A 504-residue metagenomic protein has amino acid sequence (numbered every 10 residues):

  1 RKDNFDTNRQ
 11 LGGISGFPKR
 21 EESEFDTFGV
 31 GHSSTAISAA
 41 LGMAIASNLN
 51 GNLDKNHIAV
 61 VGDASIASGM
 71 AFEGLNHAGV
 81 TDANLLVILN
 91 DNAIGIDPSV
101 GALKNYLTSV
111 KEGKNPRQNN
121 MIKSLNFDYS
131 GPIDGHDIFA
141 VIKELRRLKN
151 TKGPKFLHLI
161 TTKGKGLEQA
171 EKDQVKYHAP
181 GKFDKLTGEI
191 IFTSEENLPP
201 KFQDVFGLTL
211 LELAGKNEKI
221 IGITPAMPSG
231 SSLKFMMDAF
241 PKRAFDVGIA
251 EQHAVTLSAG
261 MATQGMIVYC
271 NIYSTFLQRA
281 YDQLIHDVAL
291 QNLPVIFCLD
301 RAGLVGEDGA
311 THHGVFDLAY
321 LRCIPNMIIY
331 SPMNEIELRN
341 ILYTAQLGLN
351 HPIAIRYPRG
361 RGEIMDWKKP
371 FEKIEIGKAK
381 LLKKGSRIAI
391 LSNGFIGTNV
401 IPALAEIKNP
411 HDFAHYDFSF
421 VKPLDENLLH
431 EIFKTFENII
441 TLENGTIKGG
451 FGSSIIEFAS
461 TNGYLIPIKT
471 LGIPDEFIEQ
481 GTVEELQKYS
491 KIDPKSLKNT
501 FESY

Functional and structural regions predicted by a protein language model:
R1, L167-L277, Q283-N292, E375 (+2 more regions): Non-catalytic terminal/interface segments that mediate subunit docking, oligomerization, and allosteric communication
R1-T81, F202, I220, P225 (+2 more regions): Cofactor-binding active-site loop characterized by glycine-rich and histidine/acidic residues
K2-L11, V80-I94, A289-R301: A glycine-rich helix N-cap at a beta->alpha junction
I14-R20, I45, L49-N56, G101-E144 (+5 more regions): Conserved thiamine diphosphate
A46, K143-L145, H178-A179, K201-K216 (+5 more regions): Glycine-/acidic-rich phosphate or pyrophosphate-binding loops and their flanking alpha/beta elements
A67, G74, G79-K104, V110-E112 (+3 more regions): Mobile "lid/hinge" segments at catalytic clefts and subdomain interfaces of large enzymes
N92-F206: Long, well-ordered, tryptophan-enriched scaffold segments
K185, I190-S194, G306-D308, I328 (+1 more regions): Peripheral docking tails and interdomain loops at the edges of cofactor- or intermediate-handling domains
